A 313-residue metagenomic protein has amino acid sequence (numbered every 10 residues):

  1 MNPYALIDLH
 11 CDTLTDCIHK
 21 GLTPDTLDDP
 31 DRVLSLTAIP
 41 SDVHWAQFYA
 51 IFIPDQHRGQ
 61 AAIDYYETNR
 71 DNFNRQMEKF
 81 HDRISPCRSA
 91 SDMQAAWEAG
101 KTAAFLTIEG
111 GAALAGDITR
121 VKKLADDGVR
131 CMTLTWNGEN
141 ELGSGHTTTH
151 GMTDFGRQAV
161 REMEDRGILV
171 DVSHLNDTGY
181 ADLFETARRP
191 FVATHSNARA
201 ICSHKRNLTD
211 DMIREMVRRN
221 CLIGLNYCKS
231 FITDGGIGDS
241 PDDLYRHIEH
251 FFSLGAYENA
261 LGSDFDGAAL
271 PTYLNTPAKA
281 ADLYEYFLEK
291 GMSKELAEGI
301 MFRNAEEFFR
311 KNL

Functional and structural regions predicted by a protein language model:
M1-N2, L313: Basic/polar N-terminal segments that are highly enriched at the extreme N-terminus, encompassing both cleavable
N2-N226, S230-T233, Y245, E249-F252 (+3 more regions): Extended, charged catalytic domains and RNA/DNA-binding interfaces, predominantly in divalent-metal-using enzymes
P30, G238, D242, L274-A278: Soluble non-cytosolic domains of exported or imported proteins
F52-P54, G267, F302-E307: A short, acidic, flexible beta-alpha connecting loop/helix-capping segment that sits on the rim of active
Q60-A61, G235-I237, T272-L274: Second-shell loop/turn segments in exported
Y227, L254-P277: Short acidic/histidine-rich active-site segments
N275-L313: Mid-to-C-terminal alpha-helical segments outside catalytic/metal-binding sites
